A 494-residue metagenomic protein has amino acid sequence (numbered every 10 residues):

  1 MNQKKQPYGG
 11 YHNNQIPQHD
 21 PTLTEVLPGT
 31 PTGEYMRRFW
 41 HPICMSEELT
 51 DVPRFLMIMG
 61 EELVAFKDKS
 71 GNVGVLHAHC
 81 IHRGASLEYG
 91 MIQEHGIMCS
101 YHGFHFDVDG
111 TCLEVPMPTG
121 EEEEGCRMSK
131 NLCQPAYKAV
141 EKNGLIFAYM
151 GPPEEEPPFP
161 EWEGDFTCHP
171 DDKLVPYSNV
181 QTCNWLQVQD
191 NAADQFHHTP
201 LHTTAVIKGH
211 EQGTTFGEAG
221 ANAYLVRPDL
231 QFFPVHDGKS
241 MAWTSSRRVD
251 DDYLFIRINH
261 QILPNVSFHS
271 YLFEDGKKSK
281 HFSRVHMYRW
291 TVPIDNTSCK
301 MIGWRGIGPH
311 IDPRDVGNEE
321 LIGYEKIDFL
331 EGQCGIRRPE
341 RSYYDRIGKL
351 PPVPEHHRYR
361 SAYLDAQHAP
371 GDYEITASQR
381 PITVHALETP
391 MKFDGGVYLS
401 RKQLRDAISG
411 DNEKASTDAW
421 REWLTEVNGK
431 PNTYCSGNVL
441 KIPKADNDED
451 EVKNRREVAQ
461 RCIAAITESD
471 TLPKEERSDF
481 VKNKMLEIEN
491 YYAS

Functional and structural regions predicted by a protein language model:
N2-E62: Zn-dependent metallo-beta-lactamase
N2-Q3, Q18-T24, G125-K138, C334-L350: Charged, low-complexity, helix/coiled-coil-prone segments
Q3-P7, N72, P153-S494: C-terminal catalytic domain of Rieske-type non-heme iron oxygenases
Y8, P42-K173, V235, L254 (+2 more regions): Rieske [2Fe-2S] iron-sulfur-binding domain
G9-Q15, T32-M36, P118, V140-F147 (+2 more regions): Short, mixed-charge, low-aromatic patches
Q18-P28, E62, E121, P170-D171 (+2 more regions): Generic, low-specificity signal for short hydrophobic/alpha-helical stretches with a mild N-terminal bias, encompassing
T24-T32, V52, C126, Q134-A136 (+2 more regions): Intrinsically disordered, low-complexity boundary segments flanking structured domains
R37, C133, V140-K142, V285 (+1 more regions): A short, structural micro-pattern
